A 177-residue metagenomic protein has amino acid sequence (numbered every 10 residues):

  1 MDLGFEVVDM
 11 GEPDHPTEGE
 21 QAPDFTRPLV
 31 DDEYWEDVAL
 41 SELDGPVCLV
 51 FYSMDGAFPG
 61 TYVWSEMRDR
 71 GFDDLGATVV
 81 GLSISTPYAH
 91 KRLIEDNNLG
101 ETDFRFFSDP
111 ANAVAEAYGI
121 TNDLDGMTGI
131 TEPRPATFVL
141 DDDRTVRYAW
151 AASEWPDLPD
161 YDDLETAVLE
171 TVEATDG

Functional and structural regions predicted by a protein language model:
D2-G177: Chalcogenol-based redox active-site neighborhoods
